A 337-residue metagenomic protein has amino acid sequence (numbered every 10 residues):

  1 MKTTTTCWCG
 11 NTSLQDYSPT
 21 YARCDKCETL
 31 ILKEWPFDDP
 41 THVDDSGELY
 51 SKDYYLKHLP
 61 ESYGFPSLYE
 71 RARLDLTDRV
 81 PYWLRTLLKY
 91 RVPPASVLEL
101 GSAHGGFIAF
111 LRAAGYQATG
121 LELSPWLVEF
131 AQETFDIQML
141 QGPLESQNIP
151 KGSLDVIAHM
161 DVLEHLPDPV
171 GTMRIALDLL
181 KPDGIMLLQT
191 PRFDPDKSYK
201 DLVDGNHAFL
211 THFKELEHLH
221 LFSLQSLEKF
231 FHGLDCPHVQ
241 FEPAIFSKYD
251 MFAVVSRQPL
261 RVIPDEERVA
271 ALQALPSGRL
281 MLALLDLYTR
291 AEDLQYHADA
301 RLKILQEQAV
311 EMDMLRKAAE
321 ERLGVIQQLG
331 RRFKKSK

Functional and structural regions predicted by a protein language model:
M1-M160, V170-M173, D204, M251 (+1 more regions): Conserved N-terminal segment of class I S-adenosyl-L-methionine
E145, P167-Y288: S-adenosyl-L-methionine-dependent methyltransferase catalytic module, highlighting the catalytic core
D161-H165: A short His-aromatic
K335-K337: Terminal low-complexity segments of carbohydrate-biosynthetic enzymes
